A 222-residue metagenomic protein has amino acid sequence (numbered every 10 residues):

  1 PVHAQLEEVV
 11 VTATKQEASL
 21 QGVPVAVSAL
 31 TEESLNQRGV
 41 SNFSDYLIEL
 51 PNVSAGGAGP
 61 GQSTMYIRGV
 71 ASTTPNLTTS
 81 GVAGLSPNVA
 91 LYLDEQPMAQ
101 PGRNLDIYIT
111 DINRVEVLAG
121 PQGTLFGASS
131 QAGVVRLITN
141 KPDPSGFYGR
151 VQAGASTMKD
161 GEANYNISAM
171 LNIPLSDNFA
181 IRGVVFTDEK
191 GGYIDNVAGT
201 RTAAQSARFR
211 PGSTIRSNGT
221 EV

Functional and structural regions predicted by a protein language model:
P1-Q5: Cleavable N-terminal targeting peptides that direct proteins into the secretory/outer-membrane pathway or into
L6-R38, Y46, S63-Y66, V89: N-terminal periplasmic "start-of-domain" segments of outer-membrane beta-barrel proteins
T12, S44, I48-Q96: Extracytoplasmic beta-strand/coil segments of soluble accessory domains associated with Gram-negative outer-membrane
A13-K15, I67-A71, L93-E95, A119 (+2 more regions): Flexible glycine-/small-residue-rich
E17-S19, N36-Q37, V53-A55, T73-P75 (+5 more regions): Short beta-strands and strand-coil junctions in structured, solvent-facing domains, enriched
T79-G84, N88-A119, F209-P211: Short acidic/polar hinge/loop motifs at secondary-structure boundaries that mediate gating or recognition
P87-N88, T110-R201, Q205: Outer-membrane beta-barrel translocator/receptor signature
D195-V222: Solvent-exposed loop segments that connect transmembrane elements
